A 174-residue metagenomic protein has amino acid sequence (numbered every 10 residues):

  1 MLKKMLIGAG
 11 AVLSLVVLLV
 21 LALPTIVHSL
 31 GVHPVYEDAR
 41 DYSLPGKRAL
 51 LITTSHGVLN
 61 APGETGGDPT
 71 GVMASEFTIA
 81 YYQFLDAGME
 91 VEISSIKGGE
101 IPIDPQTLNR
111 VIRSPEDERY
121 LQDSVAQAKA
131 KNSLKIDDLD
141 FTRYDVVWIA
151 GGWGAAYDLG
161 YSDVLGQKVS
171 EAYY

Functional and structural regions predicted by a protein language model:
L2-Y173: Extended, subdomain-level signal for the structured scaffold at the beginning of enzyme domains
